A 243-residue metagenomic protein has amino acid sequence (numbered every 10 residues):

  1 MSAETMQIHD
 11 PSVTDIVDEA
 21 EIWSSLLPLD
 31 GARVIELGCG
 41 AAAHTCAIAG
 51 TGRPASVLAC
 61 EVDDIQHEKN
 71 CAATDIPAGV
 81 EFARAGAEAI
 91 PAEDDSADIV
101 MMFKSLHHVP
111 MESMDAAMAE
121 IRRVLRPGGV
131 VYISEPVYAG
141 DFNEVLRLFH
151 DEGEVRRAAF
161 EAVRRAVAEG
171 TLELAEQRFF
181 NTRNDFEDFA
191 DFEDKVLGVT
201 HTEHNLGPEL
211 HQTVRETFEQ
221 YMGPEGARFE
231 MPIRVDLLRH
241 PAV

Functional and structural regions predicted by a protein language model:
S12-A32, A47: Conserved alpha-helix/loop element of class I SAM-dependent methyltransferases that forms part of the SAM/SAH-binding
I35, G40-A89: Class I SAM-dependent methyltransferase SAM/SAH-binding core
G40, E169-V243: Conserved Class I S-adenosyl-L-methionine
E88-V100: A short acidic, Gly/Pro-enriched loop at the edge of an enzyme's catalytic core that lines a small-molecule cofactor
D98-S113: A short SAM/SAH-binding and catalytic strip from SAM-dependent methyltransferases
D115-P127: A short glycine-rich, Lys/Arg-flanked "PGG" loop and its adjoining helix->strand segment in the class I
V130-A158: Conserved class I S-adenosyl-L-methionine
R156-T171, E203: Short alpha-helix
